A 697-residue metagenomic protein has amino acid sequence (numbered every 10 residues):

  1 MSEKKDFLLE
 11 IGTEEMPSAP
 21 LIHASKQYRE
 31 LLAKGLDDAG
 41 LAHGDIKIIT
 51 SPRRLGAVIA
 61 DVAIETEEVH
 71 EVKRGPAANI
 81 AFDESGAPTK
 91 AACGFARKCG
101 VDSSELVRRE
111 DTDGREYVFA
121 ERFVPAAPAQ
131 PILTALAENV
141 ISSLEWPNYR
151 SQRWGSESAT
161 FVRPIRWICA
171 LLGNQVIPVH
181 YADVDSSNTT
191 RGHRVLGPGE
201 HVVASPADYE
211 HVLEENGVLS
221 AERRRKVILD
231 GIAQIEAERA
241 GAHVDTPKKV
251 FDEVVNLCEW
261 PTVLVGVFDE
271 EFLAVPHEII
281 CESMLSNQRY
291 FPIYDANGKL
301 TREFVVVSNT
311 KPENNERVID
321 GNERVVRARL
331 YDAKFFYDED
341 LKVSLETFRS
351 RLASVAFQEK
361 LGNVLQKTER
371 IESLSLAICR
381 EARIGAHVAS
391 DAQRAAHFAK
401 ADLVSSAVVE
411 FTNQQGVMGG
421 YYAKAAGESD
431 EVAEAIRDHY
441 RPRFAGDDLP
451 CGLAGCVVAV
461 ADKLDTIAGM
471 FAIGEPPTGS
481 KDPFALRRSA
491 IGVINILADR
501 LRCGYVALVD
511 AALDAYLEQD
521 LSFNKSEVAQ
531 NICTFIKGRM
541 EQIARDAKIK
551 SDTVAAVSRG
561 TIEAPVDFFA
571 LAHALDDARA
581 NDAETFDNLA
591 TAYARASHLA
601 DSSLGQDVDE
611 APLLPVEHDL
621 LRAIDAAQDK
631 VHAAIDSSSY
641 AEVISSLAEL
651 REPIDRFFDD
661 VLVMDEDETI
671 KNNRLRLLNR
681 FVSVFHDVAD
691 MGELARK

Functional and structural regions predicted by a protein language model:
M1-K697: Amphipathic alpha-helical "coupling" segments that flank catalytic cores
